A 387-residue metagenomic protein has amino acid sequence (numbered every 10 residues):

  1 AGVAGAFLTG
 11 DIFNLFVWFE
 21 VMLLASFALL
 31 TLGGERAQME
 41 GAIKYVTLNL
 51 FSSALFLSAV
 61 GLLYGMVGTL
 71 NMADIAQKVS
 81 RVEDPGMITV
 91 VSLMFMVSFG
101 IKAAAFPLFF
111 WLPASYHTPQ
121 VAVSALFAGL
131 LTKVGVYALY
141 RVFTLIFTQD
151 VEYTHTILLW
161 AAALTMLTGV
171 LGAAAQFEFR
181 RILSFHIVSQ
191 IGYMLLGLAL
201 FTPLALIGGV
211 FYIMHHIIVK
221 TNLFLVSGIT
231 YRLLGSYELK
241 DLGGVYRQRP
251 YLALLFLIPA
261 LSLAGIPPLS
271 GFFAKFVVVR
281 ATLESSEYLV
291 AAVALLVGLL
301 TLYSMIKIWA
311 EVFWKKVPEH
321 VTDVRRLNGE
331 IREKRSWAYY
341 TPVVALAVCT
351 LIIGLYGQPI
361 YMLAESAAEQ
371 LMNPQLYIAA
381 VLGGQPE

Functional and structural regions predicted by a protein language model:
A1-F13, S26-F276, R280-L283, Y288-L302 (+1 more regions): Hydrophobic transmembrane alpha-helices and their helix-loop junctions in integral membrane proteins
E20: Short phosphate-coordinating micro-motif centered on Lys-Gly-acidic
L239-K240, R247-L252, M305-E387: Cytoplasmic/organellar membrane-interface segments at the starts of transmembrane helices in multi-pass inner-membrane
